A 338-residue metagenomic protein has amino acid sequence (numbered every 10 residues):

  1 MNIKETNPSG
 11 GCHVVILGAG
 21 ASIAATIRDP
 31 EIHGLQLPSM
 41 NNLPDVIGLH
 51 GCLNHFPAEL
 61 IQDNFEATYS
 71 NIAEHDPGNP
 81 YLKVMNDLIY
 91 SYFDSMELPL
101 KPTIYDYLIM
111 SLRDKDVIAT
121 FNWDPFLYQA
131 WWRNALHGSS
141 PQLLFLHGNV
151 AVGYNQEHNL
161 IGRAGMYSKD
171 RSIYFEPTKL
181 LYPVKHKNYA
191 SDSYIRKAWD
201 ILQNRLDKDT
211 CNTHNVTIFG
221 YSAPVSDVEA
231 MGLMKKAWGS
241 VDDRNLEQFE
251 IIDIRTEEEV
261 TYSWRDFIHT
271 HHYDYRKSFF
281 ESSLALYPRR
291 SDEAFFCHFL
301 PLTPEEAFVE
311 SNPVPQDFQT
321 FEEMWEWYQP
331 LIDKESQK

Functional and structural regions predicted by a protein language model:
M1-L127, L146, W327, Q337: Gly/serine-rich nucleotide phosphate-binding loop at the start of the catalytic core of nucleotide/ADP-ribose-handling
M1-L17, A21-A25, N204-K338: SIR2/sirtuin-family catalytic core signature
A24-T26, L127-A130, G153-Q156, S226-D227: Short helix/loop capping segments that flank catalytic or ligand/cofactor-binding pockets
R28-M40, R133-L136, I161, M231-K235 (+1 more regions): Short secondary-structure boundary/capping segments
S70, H75-P99, A130-K208: Active-site gating loop/helix substructures
M110-V117, R133-S139, D209-N212, G220: Secondary-structure boundary elements
N122, H147-V150, D253-R255, R290: Residues at the C-termini of beta-strands that transition into short coil/loop
